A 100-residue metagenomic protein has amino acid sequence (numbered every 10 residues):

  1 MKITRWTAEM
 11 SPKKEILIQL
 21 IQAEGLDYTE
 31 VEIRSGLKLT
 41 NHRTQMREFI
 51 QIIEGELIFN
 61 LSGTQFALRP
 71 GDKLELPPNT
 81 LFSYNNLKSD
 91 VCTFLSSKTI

Functional and structural regions predicted by a protein language model:
M1-E30: A short, N-terminal "cap"/entry segment at the start of jelly-roll beta-barrel domains of the cupin/DSBH fold
K14, D27-T44, P78: Conserved short histidine dyad/triad with adjacent acidic residue
I18-L20, K38-T44, N85-L87: Short histidine-centered beta-strand/loop micro-motifs that create catalytic or ligand/metal-coordination sites
I33, T44-F59: Short, conserved beta-strand element in jelly-roll/cupin
E56-I58, Q65, L81, V91: Structural motif
G63-N79: Short acidic-glycine-tyrosine-enriched beta hairpin
N79-I100: Ligand-binding loop in jelly-roll beta-barrel domains
